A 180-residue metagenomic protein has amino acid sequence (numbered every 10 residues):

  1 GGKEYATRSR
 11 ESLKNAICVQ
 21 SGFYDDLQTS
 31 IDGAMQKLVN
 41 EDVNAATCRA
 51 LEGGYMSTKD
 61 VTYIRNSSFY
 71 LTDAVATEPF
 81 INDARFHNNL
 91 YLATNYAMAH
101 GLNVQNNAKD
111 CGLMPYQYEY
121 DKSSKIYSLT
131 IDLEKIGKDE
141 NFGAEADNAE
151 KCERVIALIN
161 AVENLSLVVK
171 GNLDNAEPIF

Functional and structural regions predicted by a protein language model:
G1-F180: RNA-binding basic/glycine-rich loop and surface signature characteristic of RAMP-family CRISPR effectors
